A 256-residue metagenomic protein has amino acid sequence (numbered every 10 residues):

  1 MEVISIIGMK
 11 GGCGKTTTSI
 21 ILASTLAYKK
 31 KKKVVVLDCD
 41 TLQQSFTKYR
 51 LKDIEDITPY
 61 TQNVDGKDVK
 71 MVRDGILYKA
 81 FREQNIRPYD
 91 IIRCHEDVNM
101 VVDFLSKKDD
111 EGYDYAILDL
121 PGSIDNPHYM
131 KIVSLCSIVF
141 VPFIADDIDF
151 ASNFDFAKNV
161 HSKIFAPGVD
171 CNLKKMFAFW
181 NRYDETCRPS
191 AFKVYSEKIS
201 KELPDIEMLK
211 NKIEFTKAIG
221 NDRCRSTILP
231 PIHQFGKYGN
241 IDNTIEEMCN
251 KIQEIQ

Functional and structural regions predicted by a protein language model:
M1-M9: Extreme N-terminal, non-catalytic leader segments that precede Walker-type/kinase nucleotide-binding cores
G8-C13, Y28-Y115: P-loop/Walker-type NTP enzyme "switch/lid" segment
T17-T18, L22: Hydrophobic positions on the alpha1 helix immediately C-terminal to the Walker A/P-loop
K108-Y129: Switch II (G3) loop of P-loop NTPases
P127-D147: Inter-motif core of Ras-like GTPase G domains
N153-P167: Conserved C-terminal guanine-recognition region of P-loop GTPase G domains, centered on the G4
R182-P230: Beta-strand-loop-alpha "switch" segments that mediate conformational coupling across diverse proteins
G220-E246: C-terminal boundary of histidine-terminating zinc-finger modules
